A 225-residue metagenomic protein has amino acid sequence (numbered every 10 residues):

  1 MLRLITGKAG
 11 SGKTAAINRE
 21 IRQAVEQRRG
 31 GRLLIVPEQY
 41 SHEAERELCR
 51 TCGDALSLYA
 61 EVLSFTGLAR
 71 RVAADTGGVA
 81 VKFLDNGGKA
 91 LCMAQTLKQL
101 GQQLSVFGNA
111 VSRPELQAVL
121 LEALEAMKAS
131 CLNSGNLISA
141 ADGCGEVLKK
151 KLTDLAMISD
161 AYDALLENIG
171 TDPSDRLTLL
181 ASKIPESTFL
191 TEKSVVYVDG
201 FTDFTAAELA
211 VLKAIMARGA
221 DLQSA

Functional and structural regions predicted by a protein language model:
M1-C49: Glycine-rich P-loop/Walker A and Walker A-like loops and their local beta1-loop-alpha1 context in P-loop NTPases
M1-L4, Q99-G200, A206-A207, V211: Accessory N-terminal region flanking or inserted into the helicase ATPase core in nucleic-acid motor proteins
A9, Q39-Y40, G67, L166 (+1 more regions): Short, flexible loop/turn elements at secondary-structure junctions
E20-A24, I184-S187, A214-R218: Hydrophobic helix-cap positions at the C-terminus of alpha-helices in RecA-like/P-loop ATPase nucleotide-binding cores
R28-D142, E146: Conserved P-loop NTPase-based nucleic-acid remodeling module centered on helicase motor cores
R29-G31, T191-S194, G219-D221: A general structural motif
L34-I35, V198, S224-A225: Structural beta-sheet core signal
A206-A225: Conserved RecA-like helicase ATPase core segment that couples NTP binding/hydrolysis to strand translocation
